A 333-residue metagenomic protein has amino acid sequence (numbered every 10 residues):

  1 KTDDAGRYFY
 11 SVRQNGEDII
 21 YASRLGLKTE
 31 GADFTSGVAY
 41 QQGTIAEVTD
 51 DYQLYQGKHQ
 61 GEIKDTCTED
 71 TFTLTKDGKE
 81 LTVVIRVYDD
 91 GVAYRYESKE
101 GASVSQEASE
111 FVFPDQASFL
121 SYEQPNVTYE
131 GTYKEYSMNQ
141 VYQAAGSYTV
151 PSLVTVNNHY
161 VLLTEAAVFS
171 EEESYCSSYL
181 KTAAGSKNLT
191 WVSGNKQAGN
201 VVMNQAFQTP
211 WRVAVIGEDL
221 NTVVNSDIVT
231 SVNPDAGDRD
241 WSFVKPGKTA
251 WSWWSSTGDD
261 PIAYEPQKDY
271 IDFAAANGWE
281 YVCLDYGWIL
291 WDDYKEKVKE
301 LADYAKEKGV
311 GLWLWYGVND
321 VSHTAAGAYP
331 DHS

Functional and structural regions predicted by a protein language model:
K1-A236: N-terminal accessory beta-strand-rich subdomains and adjacent acidic, glycine-rich linkers that precede catalytic cores
N204-Y281: An acidic-aromatic substrate-binding cleft motif
P246-S333: Substrate-binding cleft of carbohydrate-active enzyme catalytic domains
